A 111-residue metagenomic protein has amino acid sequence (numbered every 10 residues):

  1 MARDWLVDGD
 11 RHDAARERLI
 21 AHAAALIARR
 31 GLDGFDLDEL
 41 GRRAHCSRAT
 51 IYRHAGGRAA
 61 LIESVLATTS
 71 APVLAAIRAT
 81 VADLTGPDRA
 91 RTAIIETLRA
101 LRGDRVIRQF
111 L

Functional and structural regions predicted by a protein language model:
M1-R30, G34-R43, A60-E63, T68: Basic, helix-initiating cap at the start of DNA-binding domains
R18, P72, R89-A93: Charged catalytic carboxylate motif
L19-I27, V73, I77, T97: Short hydrophobic clusters on alpha-helical segments that form packing/core surfaces in small helical domains
D33, I107-R108: Signature (C-motif/LSGGQ) region and adjacent switch/coupling loops of ABC-type ATPase nucleotide-binding domains
H45-A55: Short hydrophobic/aromatic patch on the recognition helix
A55, S70, I94: Short amphipathic alpha-helical/adjacent loop interface patches that line ligand and macromolecule-binding sites
A60, S64, R78-I107: Hydrophobic alpha-helical connector segments
L111: Switch/coupling segment of Walker-type NTPase motor domains
